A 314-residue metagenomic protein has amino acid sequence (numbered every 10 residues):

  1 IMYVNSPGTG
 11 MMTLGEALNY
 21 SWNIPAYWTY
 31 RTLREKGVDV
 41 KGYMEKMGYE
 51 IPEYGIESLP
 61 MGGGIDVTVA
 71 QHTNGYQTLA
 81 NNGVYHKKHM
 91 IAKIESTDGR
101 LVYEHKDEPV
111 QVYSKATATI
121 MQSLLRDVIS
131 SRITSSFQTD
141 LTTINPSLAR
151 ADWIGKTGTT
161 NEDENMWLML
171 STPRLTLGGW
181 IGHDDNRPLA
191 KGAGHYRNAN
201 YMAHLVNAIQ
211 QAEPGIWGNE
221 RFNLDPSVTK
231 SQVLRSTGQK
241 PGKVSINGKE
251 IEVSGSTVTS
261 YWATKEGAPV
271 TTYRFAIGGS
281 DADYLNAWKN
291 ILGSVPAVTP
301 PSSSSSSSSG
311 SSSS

Functional and structural regions predicted by a protein language model:
I1-N81, L124-D127: Active-site-adjacent helix/loop patches that line small-molecule binding or acyl-intermediate pockets
E16, T68-R274, A282-N290, S303: A penicillin-recognizing enzyme superfamily signal
A282, P296-V298: Conserved catalytic-core motifs characterized by acidic clusters
V298-S314: Ser/Thr/Gly/Pro-rich low-complexity, disordered linker/stalk segments of secreted and cell-surface proteins
